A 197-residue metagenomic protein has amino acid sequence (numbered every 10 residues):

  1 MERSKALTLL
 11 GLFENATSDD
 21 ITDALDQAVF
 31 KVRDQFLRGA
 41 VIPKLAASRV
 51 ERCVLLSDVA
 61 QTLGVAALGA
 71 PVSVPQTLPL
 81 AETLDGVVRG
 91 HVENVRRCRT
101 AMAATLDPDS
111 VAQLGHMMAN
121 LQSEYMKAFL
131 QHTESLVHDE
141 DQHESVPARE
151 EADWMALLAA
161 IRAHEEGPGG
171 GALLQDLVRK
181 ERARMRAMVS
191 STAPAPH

Functional and structural regions predicted by a protein language model:
M1-H197: C-terminal accessory/regulatory regions appended to core domains
